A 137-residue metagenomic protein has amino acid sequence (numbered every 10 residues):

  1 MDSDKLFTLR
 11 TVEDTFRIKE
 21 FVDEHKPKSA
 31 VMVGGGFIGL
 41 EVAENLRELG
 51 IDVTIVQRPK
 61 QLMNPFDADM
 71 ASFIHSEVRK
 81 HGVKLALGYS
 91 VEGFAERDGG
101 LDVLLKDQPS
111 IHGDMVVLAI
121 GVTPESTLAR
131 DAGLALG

Functional and structural regions predicted by a protein language model:
M1, F37-L40, V122, L134: Gly/Ser/Thr-rich helix-start
D2-S3, V12-D14: Rossmann-fold NAD(P)-binding glycine/threonine-rich loop
S3, E24-S29, G88, R97: Phosphate-coordination loops involved in phosphoryl transfer and adenosine-cofactor binding
L6-T8, L85-A86: Conserved beta-strand scaffold positions in the cores of enzyme catalytic domains, especially in NTP/NDP-utilizing
F7-T8, M32, I55, L118: Conserved SAM-binding loop
E13, R17-F66, G100: Rossmann-like NAD(P)H-binding beta-loop-alpha module
E48-G137: A Rossmann-like FAD-binding core segment of flavoenzymes
